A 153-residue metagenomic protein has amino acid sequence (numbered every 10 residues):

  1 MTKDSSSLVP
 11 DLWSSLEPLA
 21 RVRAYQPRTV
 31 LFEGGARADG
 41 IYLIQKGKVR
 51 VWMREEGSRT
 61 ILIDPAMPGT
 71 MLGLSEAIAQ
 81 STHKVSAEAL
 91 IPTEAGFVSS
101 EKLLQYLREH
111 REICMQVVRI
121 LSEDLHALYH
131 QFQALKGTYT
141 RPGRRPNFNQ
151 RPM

Functional and structural regions predicted by a protein language model:
M1-M153: Cytosolic regulatory regions built on CNB/CRP/Popeye-like sensor folds
